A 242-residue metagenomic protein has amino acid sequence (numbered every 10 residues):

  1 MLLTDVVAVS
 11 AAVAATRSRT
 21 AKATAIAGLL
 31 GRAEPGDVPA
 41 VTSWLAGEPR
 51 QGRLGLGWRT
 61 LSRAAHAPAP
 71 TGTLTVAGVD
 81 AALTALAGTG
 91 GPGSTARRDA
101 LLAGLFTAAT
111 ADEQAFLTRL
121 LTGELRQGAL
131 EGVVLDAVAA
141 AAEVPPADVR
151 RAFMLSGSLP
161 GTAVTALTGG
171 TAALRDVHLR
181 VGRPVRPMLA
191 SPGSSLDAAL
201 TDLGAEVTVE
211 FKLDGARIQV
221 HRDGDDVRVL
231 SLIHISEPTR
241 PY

Functional and structural regions predicted by a protein language model:
M1-V79, G91: N-terminal domain-start signal
S10-V13, L29-A33, W44-P49, L86 (+3 more regions): Generic structural signal for hydrophobic core residues of well-folded globular domains
R19, P35-V38, T95, Q114 (+2 more regions): Alpha-helix N-cap/helix-initiation sites
K22-A25, R97-A100, L203: Short linear interaction motifs
A69-R126: Structured, charged N-terminal subsegments at the starts of enzyme catalytic cores and at intra-chain domain/subunit
A103-L232: Extended, domain-scale alpha-helical bundle/helix-rich regions
I233-Y242: Single conserved hydrophobic/aromatic residue that forms the stacking wall/gate of nucleotide- or nucleobase-binding
